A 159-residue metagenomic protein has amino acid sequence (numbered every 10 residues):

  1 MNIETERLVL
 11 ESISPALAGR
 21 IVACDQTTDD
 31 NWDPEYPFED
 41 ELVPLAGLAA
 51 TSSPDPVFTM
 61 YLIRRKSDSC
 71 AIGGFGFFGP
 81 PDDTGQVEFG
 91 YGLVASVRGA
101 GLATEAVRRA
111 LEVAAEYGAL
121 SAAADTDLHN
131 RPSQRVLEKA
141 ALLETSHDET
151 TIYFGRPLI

Functional and structural regions predicted by a protein language model:
M1-E88, L93-S96, R109-V113, Y117-L120 (+2 more regions): GNAT-family acyltransferases
G101-T104: Glycine-rich acyl-CoA binding loop
L137: Conserved active-site tyrosine of GNAT-family acetyltransferases
